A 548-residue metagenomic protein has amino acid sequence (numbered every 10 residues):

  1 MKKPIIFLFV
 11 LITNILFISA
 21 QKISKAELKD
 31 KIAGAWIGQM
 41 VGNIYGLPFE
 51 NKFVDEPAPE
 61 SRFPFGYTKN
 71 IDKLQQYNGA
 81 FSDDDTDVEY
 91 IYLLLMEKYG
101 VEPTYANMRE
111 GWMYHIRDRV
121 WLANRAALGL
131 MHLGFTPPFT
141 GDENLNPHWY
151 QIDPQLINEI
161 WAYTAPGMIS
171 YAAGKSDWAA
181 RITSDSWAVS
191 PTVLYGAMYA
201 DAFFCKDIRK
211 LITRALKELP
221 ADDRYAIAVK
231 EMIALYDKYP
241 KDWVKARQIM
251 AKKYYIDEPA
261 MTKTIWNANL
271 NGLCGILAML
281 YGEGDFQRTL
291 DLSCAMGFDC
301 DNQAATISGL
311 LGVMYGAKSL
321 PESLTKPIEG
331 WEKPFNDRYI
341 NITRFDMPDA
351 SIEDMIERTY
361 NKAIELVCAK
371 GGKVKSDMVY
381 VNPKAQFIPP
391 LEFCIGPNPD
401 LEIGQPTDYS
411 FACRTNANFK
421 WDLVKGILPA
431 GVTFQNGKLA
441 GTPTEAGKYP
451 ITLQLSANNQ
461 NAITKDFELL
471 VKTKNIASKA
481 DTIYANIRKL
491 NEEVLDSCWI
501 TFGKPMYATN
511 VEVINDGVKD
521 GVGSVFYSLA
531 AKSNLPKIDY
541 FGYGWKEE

Functional and structural regions predicted by a protein language model:
I23, T140-W149, I160-I169, D177-I182 (+2 more regions): Accessory "access/gating" subregions that flank catalytic or transport cores
V41, Y45, K52, E56-F65 (+4 more regions): Catalytic phosphate/nucleotide-handling subdomain of diverse soluble enzymes
L47-A80, T86-Y90, A106-L122: Active-site-surrounding "flap" and adjacent substrate/cofactor-binding loops of secreted or lumenal enzymes, prototyped
T415-G437, K465-F467: Surface-exposed or secretory-pathway low-complexity segments enriched in glycine-proline and Ser/Thr/acidic residues
K438-A446: Extracellular/luminal low-complexity segments enriched in Ser/Thr/Pro
G447-N459: A short beta-strand micro-motif common to beta-rich folds, especially ectodomain repeats
Q460-K474: C-terminal edge beta-strand
K474-E547: Disordered, acidic Ser/Thr/Pro-rich linker "stalks" and the adjacent N-terminal cap of the next globular domain
